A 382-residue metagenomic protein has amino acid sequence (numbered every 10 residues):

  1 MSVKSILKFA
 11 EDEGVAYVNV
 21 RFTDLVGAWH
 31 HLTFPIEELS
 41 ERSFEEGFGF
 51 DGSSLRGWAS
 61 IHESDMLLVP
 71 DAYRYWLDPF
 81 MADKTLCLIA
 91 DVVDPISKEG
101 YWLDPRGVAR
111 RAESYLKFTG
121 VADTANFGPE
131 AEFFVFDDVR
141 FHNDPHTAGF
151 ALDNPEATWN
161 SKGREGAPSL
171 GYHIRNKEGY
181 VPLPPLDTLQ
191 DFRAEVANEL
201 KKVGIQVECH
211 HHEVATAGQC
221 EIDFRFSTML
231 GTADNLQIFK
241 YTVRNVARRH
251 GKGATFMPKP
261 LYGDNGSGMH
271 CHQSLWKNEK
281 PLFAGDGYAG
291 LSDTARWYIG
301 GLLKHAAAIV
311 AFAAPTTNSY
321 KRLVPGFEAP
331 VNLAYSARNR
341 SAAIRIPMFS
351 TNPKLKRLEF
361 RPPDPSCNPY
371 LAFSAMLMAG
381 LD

Functional and structural regions predicted by a protein language model:
M1-D382: Glycine-rich, acidic/polar active-site loops that bind/position phosphate-bearing ligands
